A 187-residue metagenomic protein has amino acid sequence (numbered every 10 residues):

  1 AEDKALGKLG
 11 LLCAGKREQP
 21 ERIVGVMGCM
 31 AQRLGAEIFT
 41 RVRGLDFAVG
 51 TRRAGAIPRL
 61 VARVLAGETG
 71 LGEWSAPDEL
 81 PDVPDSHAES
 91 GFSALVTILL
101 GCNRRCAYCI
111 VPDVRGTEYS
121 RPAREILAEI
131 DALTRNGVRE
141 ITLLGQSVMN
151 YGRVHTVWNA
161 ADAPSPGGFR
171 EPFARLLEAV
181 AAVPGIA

Functional and structural regions predicted by a protein language model:
A1, V138-R175, V183: Conserved glycine-rich "GG(E/T)P / GGGxP" loop and the immediately following alpha-helix in the radical SAM core
A1-Y151: Proteins enriched for Cys/Gly/acidic motifs involved in redox and nucleic-acid/cofactor modification
E18-E21, A182-A187: Short, surface-exposed connector motifs at secondary-structure boundaries
T40-A56, D162-G185: Structural recognition of alpha->loop->beta junctions
